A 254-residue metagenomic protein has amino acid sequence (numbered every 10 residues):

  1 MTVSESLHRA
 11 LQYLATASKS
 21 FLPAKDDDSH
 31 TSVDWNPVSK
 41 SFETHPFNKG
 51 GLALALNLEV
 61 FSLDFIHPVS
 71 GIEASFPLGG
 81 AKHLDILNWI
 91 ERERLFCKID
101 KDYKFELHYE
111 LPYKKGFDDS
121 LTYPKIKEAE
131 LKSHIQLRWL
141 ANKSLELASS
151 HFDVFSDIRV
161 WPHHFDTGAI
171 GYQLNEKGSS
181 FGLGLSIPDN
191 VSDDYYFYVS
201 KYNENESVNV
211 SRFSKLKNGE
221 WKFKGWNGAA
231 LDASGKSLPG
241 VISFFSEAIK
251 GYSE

Functional and structural regions predicted by a protein language model:
M1-L56, V60-S62: N-terminal ordered "arm"
T2, A74-K82, T122-S133, I187 (+1 more regions): Conserved aromatic-histidine-acidic binding/catalytic patches
N48-L78, S186-G235: Intrinsically disordered, low-complexity regulatory segments enriched in Ser/Thr/Pro and charged residues
P77-A129: Hydrophobic alpha-helical segments and helix pairs
K82-W89, S133, L137-L140, G240 (+1 more regions): Short amphipathic alpha-helical segments
R92-Y103, L140-H151, E206, S253-E254: Secondary-structure boundary elements
K115-D189, Y196-Y198: Aromatic/basic-lined ligand-recognition segments that form π-stacking hydrophobic pockets flanked by Lys/Arg to engage
K224-E254: TerminUS-proximal long segments
